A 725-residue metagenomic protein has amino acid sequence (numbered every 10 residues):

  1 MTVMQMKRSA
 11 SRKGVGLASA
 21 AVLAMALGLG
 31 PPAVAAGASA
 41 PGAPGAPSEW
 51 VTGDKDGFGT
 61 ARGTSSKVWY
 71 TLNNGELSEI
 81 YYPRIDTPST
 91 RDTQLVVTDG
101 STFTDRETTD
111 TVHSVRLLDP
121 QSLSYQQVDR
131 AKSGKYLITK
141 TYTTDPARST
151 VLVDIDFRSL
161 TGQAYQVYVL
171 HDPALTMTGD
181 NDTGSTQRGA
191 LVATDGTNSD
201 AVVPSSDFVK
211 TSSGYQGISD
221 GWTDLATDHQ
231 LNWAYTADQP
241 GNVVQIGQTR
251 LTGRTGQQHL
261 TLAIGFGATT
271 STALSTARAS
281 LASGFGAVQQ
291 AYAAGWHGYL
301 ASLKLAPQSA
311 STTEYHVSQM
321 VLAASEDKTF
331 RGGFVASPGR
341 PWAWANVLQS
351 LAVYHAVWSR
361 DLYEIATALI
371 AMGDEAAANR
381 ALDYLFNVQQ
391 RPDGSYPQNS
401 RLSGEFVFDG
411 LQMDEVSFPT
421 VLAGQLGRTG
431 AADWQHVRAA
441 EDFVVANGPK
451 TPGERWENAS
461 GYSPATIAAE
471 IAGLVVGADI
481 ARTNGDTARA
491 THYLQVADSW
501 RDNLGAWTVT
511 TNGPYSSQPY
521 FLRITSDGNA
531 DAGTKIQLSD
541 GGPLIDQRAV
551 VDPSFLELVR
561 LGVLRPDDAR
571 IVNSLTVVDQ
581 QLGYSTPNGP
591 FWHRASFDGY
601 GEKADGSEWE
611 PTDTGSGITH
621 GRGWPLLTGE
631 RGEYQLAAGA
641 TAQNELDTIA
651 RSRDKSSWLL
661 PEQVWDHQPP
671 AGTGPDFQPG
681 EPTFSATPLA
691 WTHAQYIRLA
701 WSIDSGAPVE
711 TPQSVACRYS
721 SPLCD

Functional and structural regions predicted by a protein language model:
M1-A38: Secretory targeting and sorting signals
A36-P44, K132-L137, D145-V353, T711 (+1 more regions): Acidic/polar, glycine-enriched structural segments that form the non-catalytic walls/loops of the carbohydrate-binding
A40-R84, V357, I365, F408-L426 (+2 more regions): C-terminal capping/lid segments that line or modulate ligand- or cofactor-binding pockets
P41-A131, P204-L225, A293-Q308: An extended acidic
Q127, D156-R158, G265, A301-S309 (+8 more regions): Well-ordered alpha-helical scaffold segments within catalytic/enzyme domains
R158-L160, T183-S185, Y292, L351-K450 (+2 more regions): Aromatic-rich carbohydrate-recognition surfaces in CAZymes
M177-G179, A193-W222, A226, L305 (+5 more regions): Extended ligand-binding clefts on enzyme/binding-domain cores
V321-F330, G373-Y396, A431-G453, L494-Y515 (+5 more regions): Long, well-ordered core segments of solenoidal/helical folds
